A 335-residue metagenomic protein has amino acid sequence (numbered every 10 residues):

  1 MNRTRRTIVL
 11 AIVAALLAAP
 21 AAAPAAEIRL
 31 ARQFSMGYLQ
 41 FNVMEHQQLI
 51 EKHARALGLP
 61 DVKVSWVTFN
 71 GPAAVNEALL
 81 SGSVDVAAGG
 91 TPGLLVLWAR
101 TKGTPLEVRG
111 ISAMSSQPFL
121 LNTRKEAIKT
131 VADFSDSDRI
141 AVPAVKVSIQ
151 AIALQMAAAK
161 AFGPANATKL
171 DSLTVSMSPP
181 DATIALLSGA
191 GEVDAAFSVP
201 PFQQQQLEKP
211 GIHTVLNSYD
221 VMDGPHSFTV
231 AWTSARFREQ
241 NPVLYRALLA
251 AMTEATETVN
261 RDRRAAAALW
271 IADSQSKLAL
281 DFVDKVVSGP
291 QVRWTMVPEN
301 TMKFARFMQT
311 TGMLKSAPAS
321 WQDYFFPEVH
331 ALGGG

Functional and structural regions predicted by a protein language model:
M1-L10: Bacterial N-terminal signal peptides that target proteins for export
V9-A19: Bacterial N-terminal signal peptides
A19-A25: Sec/Tat signal peptide C-region and signal peptidase I cleavage site
E27-A167, L173-S176, A190, D194-P200 (+1 more regions): Short, glycine-/small- and polar/acidic-enriched structural segments that line small-molecule recognition paths
K52, A73, E77, S81 (+12 more regions): Solvent-exposed, polar/charged alpha-helical surfaces in well-ordered, non-transmembrane soluble domains, broadly
G163, D171, P180-I271: Pocket-lining segment of extracytoplasmic ligand-binding domains
R238-K315: Secondary-structure end/capping motifs
M308-G335: Conserved C-terminal helix/tail region of periplasmic/extracytoplasmic solute-binding proteins
